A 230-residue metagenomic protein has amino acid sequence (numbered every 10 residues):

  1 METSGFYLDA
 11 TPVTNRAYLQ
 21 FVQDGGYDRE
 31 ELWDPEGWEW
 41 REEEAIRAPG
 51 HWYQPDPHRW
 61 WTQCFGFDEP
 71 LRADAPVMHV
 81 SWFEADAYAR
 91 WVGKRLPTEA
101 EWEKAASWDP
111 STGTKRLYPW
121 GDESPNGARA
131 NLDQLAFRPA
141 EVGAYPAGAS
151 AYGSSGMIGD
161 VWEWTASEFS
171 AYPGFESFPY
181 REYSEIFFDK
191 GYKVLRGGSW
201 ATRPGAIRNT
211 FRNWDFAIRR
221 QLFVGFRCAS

Functional and structural regions predicted by a protein language model:
M1, T11, Y27-N209: Functional-site microenvironments in short loops/helix caps that host divalent-cation chemistry
Y183-F187, N213-R220: Short proline/glycine-enriched turn/loop segments at secondary-structure junctions
L222-S230: Short, structured beta-strand segments at or near domain termini in extracellular proteins/domains
